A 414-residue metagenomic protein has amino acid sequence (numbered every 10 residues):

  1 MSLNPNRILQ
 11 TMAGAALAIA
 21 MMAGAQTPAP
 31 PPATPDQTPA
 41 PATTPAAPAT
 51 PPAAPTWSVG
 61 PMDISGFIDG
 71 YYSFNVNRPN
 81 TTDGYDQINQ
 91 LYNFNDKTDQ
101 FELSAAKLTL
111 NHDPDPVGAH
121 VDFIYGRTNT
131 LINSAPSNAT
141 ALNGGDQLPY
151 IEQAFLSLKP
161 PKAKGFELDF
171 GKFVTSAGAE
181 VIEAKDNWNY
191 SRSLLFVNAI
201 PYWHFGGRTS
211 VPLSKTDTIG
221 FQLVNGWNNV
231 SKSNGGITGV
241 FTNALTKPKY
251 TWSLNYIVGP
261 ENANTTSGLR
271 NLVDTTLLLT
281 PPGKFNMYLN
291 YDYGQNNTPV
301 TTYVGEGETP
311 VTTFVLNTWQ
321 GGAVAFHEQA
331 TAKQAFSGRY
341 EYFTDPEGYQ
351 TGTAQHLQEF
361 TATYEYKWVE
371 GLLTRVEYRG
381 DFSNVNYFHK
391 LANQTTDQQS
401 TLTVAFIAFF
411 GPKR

Functional and structural regions predicted by a protein language model:
S2-G84, R414: N-terminal periplasmic/intermembrane-space "pro-region" immediately following the signal or transit peptide
G60, D99-S104, Q147-E152, P201-F205 (+5 more regions): Residues that define the transmembrane beta-barrel architecture of outer-membrane proteins
G66, D99, L103-H112, Q153-L158 (+9 more regions): Residues on the lipid-exposed face of transmembrane beta-strands in outer-membrane beta-barrel proteins
G66-F74, V121-Y125, F170-K172, F221-N225 (+5 more regions): Transmembrane beta-barrel strands of outer-membrane/channel proteins
V76-Q100, T128-A244, T251-P260: Surface-exposed coil loops of outer-membrane beta-barrel proteins
P116-A119, A163-L168, T216-F221, K249-L254 (+4 more regions): Repeated loop/turn-to-beta-strand initiation elements of outer-membrane beta-barrel proteins
F241-F360: Detector for outer-membrane/organellar transmembrane beta-barrel domains, recognizing the amphipathic beta-strand
Y366-W368, T396-R414: Outer-membrane beta-barrel "beta-signal"
